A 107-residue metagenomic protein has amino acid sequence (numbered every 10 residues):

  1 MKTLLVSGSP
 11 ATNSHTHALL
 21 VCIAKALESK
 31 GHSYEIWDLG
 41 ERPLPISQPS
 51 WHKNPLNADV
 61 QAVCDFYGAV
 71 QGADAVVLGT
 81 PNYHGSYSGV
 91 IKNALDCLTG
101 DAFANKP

Functional and structural regions predicted by a protein language model:
M1-T80, G85-D96, G100: N-terminal beta1-alpha1-beta2 submodule of the flavodoxin-like/Rossmannoid cofactor-binding fold
L78, K106-P107: Catalytic nucleophile loop
D101-N105: Short, conserved loop/helix-junction motifs that constitute active-site signature segments in enzyme catalytic cores
